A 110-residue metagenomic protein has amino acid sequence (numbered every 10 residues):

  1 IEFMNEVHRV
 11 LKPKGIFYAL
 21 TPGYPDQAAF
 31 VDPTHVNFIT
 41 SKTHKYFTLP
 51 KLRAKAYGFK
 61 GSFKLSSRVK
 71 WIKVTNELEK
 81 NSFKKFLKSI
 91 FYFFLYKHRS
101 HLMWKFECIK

Functional and structural regions predicted by a protein language model:
I1-P13: A short glycine-rich, Lys/Arg-flanked "PGG" loop and its adjoining helix->strand segment in the class I
K14-T21: Conserved beta-strand signature within the Rossmann-like core of class I S-adenosyl-L-methionine
I16, V36, S41, R99-M103: Extracellular structured ligand-interaction cores
P22-Q27: Short "lid" loop at the C-terminus of a central beta-strand within the Rossmann-like core of SAM-dependent
A28-A29, F91: Residue-level detector of alpha-helix boundaries and kinks
F30-S67: Conserved Class I S-adenosyl-L-methionine
A56-K110: A C-terminal cap/extension of S-adenosyl-L-methionine-dependent methyltransferases that defines the acceptor-substrate
